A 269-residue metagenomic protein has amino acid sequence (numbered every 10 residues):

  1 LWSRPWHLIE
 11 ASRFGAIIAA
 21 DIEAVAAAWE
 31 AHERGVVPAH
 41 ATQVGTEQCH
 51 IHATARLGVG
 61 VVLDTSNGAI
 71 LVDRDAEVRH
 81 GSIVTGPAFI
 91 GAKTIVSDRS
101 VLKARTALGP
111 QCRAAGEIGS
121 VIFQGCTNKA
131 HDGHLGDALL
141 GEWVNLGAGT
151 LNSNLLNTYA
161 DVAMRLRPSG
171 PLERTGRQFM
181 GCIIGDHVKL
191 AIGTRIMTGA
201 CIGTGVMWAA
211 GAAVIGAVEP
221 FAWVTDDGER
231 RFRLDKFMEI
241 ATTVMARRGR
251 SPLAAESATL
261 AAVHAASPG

Functional and structural regions predicted by a protein language model:
L1-E47, T54, G211, P220-G269: Terminal amphipathic alpha-helical/low-complexity segments used for targeting or macromolecular assembly
V37-V224: Structural signal for interior beta-strand "rungs" in well-ordered beta-sheet cores of soluble enzyme domains
